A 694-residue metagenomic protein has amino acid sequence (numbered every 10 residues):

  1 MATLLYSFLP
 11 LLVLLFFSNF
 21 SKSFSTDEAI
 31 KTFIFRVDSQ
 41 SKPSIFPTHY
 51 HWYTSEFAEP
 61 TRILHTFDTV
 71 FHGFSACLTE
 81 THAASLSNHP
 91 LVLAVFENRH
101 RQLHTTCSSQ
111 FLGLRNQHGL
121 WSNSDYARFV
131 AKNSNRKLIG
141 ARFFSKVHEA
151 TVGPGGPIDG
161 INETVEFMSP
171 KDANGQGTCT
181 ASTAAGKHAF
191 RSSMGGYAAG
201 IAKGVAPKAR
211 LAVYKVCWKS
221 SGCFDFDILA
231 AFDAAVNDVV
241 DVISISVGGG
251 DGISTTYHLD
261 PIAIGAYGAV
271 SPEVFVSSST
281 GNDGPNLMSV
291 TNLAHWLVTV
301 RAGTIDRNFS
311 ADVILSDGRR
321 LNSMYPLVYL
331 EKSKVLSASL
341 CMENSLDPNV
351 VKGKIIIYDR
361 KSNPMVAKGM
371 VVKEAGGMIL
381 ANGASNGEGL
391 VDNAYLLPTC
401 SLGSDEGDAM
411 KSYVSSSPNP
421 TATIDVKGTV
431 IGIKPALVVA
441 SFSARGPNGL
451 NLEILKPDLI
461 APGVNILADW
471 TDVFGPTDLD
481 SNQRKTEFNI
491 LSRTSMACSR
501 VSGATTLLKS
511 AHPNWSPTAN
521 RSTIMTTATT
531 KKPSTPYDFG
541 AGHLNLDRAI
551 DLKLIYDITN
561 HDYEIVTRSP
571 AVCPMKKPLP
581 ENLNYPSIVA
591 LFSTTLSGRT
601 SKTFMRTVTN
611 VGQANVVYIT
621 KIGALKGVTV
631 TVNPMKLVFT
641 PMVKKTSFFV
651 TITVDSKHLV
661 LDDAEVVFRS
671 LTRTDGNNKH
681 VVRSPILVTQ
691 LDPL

Functional and structural regions predicted by a protein language model:
A2-L694: Loop-rich non-cytosolic ectodomains and luminal regions
